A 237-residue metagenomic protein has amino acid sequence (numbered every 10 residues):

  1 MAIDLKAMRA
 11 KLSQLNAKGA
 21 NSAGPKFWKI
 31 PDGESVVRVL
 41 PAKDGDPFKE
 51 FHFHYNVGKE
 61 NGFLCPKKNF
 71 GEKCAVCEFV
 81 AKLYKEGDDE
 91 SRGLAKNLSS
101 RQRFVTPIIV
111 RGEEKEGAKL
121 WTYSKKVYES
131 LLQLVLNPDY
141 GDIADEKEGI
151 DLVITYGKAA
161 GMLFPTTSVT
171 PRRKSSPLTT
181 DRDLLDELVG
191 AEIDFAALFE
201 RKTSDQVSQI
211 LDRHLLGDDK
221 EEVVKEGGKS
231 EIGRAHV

Functional and structural regions predicted by a protein language model:
M1-D142, R201, D205: OB-fold ssDNA-binding interfaces and closely related basic DNA-contact patches used across DNA replication/repair
R111-S230: Compact mixed alphabeta submodule
A235-V237: Conserved small/polar residues in nucleotide/adenosyl-binding loops
